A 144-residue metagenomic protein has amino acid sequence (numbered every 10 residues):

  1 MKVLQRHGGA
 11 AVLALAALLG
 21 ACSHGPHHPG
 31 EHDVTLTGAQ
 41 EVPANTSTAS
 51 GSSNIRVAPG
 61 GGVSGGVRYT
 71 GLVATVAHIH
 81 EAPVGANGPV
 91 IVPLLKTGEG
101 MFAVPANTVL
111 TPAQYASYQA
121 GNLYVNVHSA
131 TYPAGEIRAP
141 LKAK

Functional and structural regions predicted by a protein language model:
K2-Q5, L18-A77, E81-K144: Metal-centered catalytic cores of metalloenzymes
A10-G20: Bacterial N-terminal signal peptides
